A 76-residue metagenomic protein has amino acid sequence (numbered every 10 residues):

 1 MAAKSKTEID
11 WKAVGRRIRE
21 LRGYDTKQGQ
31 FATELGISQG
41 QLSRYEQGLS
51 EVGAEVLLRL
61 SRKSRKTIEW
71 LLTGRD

Functional and structural regions predicted by a protein language model:
M1-Y24, E34: A short, Lys/Arg-rich alpha-helix, primarily the initiator
R16, D25-K27, V52-E55: Residue-level signal for the short linker/turn that defines the boundary of a DNA-recognition helix
R16, E20, R44, T73: DNA-binding alpha-helical recognition surfaces that contact promoter or target DNA
G23, Q47-L49, L58, D76: Residue-level detection of the helix-turn-helix DNA-binding "recognition helix"
Y24-Q47: Short alpha-helical DNA-recognition segment
Q41, E51, W70: Residues in the helix-turn-helix
E55-W70: DNA major-groove recognition helix of helix-turn-helix/homeodomain DNA-binding modules
W70-D76: Short amphipathic recognition helices of helix-turn-helix/homeodomain-type DNA-binding modules
